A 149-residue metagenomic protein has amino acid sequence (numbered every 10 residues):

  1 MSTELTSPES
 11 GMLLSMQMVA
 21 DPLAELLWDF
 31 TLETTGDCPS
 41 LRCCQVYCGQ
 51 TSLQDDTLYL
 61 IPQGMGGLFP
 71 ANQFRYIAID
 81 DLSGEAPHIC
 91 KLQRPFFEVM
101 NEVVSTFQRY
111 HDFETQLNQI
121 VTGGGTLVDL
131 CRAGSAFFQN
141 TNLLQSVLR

Functional and structural regions predicted by a protein language model:
M1-R149: Alpha-helical/coil-rich non-catalytic "connector" segments in signaling and regulatory proteins
